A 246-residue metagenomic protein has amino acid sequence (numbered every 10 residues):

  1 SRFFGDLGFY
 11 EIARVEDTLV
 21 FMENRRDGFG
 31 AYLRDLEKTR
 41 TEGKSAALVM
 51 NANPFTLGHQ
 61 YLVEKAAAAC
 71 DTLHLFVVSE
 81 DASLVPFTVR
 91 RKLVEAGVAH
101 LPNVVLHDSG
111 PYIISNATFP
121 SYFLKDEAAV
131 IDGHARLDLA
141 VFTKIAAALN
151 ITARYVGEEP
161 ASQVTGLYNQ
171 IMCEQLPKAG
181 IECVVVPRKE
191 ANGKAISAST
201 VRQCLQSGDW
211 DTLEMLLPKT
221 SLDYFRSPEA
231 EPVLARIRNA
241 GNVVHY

Functional and structural regions predicted by a protein language model:
F3-Y246: Nucleotidyltransferase catalytic core that binds NTPs
